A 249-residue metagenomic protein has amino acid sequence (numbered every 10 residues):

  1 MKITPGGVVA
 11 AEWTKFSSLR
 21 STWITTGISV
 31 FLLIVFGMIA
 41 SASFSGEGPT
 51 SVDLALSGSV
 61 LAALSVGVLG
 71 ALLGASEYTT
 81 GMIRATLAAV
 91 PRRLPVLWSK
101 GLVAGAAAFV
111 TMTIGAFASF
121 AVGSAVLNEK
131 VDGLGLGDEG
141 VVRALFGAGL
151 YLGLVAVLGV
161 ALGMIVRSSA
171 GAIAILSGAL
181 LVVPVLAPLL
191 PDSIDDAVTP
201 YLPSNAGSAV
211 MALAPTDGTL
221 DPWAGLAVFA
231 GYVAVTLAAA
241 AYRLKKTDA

Functional and structural regions predicted by a protein language model:
M1-T26, R167, L180: Aromatic- and glycine-rich beta-strand/loop motifs that create alpha-glucan
K2, T22-A71, L97-I165, V183-A187 (+2 more regions): Secretory targeting signals
K15, A75, T86-A88, G159 (+1 more regions): Helix-capping/transition residues at the boundaries of transmembrane alpha-helices and the short helical linkers
W23, G27, A85, L94-S99 (+1 more regions): Signature of the 12-TM Major Facilitator Superfamily
S43-E47, Y78, M82, V122 (+6 more regions): Membrane-interfacial segments
P49-S51, G70-A89, R93-L94, G101: Transmembrane helix boundary and interhelical loop/hinge segments in multi-pass membrane proteins
S169-S204: Transmembrane helix segments
V228-A249: Junction motif at the cytosolic side of a transmembrane helix
